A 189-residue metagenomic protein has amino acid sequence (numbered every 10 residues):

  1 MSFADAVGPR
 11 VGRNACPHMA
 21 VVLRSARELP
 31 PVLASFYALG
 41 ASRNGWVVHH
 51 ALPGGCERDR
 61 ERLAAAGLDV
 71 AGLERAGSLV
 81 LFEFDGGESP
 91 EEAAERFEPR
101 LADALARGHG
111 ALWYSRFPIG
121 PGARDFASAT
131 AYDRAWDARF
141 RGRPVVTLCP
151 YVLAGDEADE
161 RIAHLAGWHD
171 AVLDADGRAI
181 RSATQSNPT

Functional and structural regions predicted by a protein language model:
M1-T189: Non-catalytic regulatory/interaction regions at protein termini and inter-domain linkers
